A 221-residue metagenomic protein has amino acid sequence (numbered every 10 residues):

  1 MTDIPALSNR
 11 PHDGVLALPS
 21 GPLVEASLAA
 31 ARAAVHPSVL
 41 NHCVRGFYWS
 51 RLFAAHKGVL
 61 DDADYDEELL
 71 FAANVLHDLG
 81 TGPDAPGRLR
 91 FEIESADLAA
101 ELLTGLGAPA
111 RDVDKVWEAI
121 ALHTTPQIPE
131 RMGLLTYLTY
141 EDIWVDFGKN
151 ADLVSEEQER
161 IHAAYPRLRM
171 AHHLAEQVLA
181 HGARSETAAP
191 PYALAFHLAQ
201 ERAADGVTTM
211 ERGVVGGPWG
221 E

Functional and structural regions predicted by a protein language model:
M1-G14, A34-L40, V44, W49-D61 (+2 more regions): Divalent metal-dependent phosphate-bond-processing catalytic cores, especially two-metal-ion Mg2+/Mn2+ enzymes that act
L7-L28: Short alpha-helical hairpin
P19, N41, D64-E68: N-terminal glycine-rich anion-binding loops that anchor highly charged ligand groups
H36, L60-E68, G82-F91: Alpha-helix boundary/capping segments in eukaryotic regulatory proteins
H42, D66, G107-A119: Acidic/histidine metal-binding catalytic segments
G46-W49, R90-G105: An active-site-proximal "capping" alpha-helix that borders the catalytic cofactor pocket
A55, T81-D84, A100-A108, A121-P129: Short helix-capping and hinge/turn segments at secondary-structure transitions, especially at repeat and domain
D66-D84, S95, W117-P126: His-Asp-centered metal-binding catalytic motifs of divalent-metal-dependent phosphohydrolases/nucleases
